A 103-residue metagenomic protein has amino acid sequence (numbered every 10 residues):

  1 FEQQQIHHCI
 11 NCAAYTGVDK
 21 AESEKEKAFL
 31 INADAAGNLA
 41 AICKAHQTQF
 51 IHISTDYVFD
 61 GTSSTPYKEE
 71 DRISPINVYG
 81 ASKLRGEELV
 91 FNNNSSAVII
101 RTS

Functional and structural regions predicted by a protein language model:
F1-I31: NAD(P)H-binding glycine-rich loop region in Rossmannoid oxidoreductase-like domains and their noncatalytic homologs
C9-A13, F50-T55, D60, I100-T102: SDR active-site strand-loop-helix element
I10, A36, A40-C43: Hydrophobic alpha-helical transmembrane segments of multipass integral membrane proteins, especially permease/channel
T16, T55, S82: Ser/Thr-glycine-rich phosphate-binding loops at phosphate-binding pockets of nucleotides, nucleotide cofactors
S23, L30, D34-N38, V58-I100: Catalytic helix-loop patch of NAD(P)-dependent Rossmann-fold dehydrogenases
A45-Q49: A short helix->loop->beta-strand "cap" motif at the edges of active sites that frequently abuts
